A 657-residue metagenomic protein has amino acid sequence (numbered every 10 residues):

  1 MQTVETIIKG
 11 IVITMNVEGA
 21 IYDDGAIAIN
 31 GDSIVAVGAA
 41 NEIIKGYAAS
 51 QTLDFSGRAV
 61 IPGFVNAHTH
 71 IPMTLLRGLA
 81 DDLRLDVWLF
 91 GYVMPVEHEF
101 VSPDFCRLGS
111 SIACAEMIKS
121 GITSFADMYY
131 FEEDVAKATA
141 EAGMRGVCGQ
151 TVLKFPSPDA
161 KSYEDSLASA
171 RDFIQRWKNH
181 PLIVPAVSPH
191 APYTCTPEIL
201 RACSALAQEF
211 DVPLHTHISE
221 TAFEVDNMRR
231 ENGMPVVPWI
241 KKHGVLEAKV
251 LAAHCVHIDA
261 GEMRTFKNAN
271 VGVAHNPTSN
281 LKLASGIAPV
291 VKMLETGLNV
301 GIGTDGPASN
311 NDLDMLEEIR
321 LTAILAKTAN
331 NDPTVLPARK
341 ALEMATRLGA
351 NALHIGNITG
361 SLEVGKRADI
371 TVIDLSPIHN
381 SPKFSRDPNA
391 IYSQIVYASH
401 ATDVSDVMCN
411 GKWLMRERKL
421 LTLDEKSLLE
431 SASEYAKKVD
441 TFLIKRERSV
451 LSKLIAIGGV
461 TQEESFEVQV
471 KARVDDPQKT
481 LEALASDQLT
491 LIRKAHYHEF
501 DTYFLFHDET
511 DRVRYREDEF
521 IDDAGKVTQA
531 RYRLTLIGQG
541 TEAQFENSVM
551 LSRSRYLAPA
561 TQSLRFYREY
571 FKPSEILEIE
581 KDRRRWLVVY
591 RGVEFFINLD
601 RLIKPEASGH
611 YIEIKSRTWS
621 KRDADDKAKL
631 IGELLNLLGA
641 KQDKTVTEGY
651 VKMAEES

Functional and structural regions predicted by a protein language model:
M1-T6, V12-I61: Histidine-rich, glycine-flanked metal-binding segment
L75-L108, R145-E164, A222-K249, A269-G272 (+2 more regions): Active-site gating loops and adjacent loop-to-helix segments of metal-dependent hydrolytic enzymes
R77-G143, S166-N179, S433: Alpha-helical scaffold segments that flank or form the walls of functional sites
D134-V256, G261-M263: Metal-coordinating catalytic core of metallo-dependent amide/deamination hydrolases
K242-K249, V291-H379: His/Asp/Glu-enriched, well-ordered alpha-helical/loop segment that forms or immediately abuts the divalent-metal
R367-T422: C-terminal cap of metal-dependent C-N hydrolases
I457-G592, A640-S657: N-terminal strand-loop-strand beta-hairpin
W619-G649: Mixed-charge, glycine-accented linear interaction segment located at domain edges/termini
